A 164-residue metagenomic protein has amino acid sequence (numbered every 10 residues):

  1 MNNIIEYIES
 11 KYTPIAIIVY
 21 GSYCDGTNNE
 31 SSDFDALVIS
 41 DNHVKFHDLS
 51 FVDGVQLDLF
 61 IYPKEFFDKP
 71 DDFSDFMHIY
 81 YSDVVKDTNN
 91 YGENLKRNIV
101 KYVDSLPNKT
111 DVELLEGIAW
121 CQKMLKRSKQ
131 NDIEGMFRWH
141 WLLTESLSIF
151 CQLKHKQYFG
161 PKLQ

Functional and structural regions predicted by a protein language model:
M1-N3, L49, D71-F73, V84-G92 (+1 more regions): Proteins with a high burden of low-complexity, intrinsically disordered sequence enriched in S/T/G/P/A and R, requiring
M1-S31, L37-V85: Metal-dependent nucleotidyltransferase catalytic core
D48-I133: Conserved NTP/Mg2+-binding pocket subregion across the NTase superfamily
K109-Q164: Conserved nucleotidyltransferase catalytic core and NTase-mimicking acidic/glycine-rich helix/loop elements in nucleic
